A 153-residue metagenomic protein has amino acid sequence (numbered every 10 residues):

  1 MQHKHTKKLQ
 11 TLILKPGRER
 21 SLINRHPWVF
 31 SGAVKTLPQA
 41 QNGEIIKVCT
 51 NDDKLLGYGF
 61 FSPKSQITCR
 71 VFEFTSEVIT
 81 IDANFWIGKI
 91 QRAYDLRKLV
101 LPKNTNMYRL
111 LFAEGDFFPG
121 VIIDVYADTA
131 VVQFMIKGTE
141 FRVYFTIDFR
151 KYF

Functional and structural regions predicted by a protein language model:
M1-F153: RNA-binding accessory domains that recognize and position tRNA/RNA substrates
